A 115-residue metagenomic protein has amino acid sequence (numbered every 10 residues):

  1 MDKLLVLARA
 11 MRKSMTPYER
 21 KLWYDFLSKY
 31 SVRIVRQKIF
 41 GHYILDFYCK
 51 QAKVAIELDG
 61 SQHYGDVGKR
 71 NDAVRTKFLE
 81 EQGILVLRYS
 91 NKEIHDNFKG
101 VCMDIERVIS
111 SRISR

Functional and structural regions predicted by a protein language model:
M1-R115: Nucleic-acid endo/exonuclease domains
